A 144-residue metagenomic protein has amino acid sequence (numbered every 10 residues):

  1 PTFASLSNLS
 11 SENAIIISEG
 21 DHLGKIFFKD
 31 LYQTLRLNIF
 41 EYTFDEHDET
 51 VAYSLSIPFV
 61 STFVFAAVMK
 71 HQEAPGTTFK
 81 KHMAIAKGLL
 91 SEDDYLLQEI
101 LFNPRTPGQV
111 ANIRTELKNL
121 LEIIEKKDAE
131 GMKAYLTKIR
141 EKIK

Functional and structural regions predicted by a protein language model:
P1-I39, D48: Rossmann-fold dinucleotide-binding core
E41-K144: An accessory alpha-helical subdomain
